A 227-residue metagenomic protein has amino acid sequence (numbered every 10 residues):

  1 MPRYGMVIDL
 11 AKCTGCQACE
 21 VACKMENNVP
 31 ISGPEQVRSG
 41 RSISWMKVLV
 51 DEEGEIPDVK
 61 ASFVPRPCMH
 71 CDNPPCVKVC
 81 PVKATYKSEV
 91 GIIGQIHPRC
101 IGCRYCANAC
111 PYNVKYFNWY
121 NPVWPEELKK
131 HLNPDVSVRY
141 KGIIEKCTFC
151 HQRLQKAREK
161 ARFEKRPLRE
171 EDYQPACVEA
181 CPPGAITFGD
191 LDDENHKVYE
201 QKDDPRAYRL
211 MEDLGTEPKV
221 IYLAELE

Functional and structural regions predicted by a protein language model:
M1-E227: Non-ligating segments of multi-cofactor redox enzymes
